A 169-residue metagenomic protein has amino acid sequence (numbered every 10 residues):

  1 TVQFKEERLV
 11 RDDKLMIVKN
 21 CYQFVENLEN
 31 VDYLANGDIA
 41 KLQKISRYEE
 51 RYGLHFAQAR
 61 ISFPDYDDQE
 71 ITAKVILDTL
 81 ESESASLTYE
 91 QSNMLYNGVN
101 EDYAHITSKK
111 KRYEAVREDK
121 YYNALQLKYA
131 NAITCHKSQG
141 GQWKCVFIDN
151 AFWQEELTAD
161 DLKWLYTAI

Functional and structural regions predicted by a protein language model:
T1-I169: Core RecA-like ATPase module of SF1/SF2 helicases and allied nucleic-acid translocases
